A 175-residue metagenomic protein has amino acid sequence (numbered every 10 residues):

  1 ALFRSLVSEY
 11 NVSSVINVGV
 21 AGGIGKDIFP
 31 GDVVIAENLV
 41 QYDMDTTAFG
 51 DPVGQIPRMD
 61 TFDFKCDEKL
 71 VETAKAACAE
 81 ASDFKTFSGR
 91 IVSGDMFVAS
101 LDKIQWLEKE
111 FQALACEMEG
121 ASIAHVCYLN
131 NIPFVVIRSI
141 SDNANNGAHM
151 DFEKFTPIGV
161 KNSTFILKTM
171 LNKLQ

Functional and structural regions predicted by a protein language model:
A1-E68, E80: Metabolite-binding pocket within alpha/beta catalytic cores that recognizes anionic/polar moieties
A1-L6, E72-A76, G159-M170: Short, well-ordered amphipathic alpha-helical segments that serve as non-catalytic structural scaffolds within diverse
I16, V34, F87-G89, V135-I137: Hydrophobic/aromatic beta-strand patches that form the interior of the parallel beta-sheet core in alpha/beta enzyme
V33-I35, F134, E153-F155: Short, hinge-like loop/turn segments at secondary-structure boundaries
A36-D43, Q112-C116, T156-S163: Gly/Ser/Thr-rich active-site loops/lids in small-molecule metabolic enzymes that frequently grip phosphoryl groups
F49-A115, N130: Active-site rim beta-loop-alpha module in soluble metabolic enzymes
F97-N145, H149: A C-terminal functional module that forms or caps the active site or interfaces directly with catalytic machinery
A144-Q175: His/Asp/Glu-rich mid-to-C-terminal helical/loop segments that flank catalytic regions of hydrolases
